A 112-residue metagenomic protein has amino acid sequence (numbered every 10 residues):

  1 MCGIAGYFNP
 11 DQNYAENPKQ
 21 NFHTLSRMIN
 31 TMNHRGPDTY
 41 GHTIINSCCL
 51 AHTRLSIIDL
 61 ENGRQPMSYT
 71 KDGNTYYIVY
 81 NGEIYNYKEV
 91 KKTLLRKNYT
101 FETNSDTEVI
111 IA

Functional and structural regions predicted by a protein language model:
M1-A112: N-terminus-centric sequence/structural signature that marks the extreme N-terminus and adjacent "lid/interface" module
